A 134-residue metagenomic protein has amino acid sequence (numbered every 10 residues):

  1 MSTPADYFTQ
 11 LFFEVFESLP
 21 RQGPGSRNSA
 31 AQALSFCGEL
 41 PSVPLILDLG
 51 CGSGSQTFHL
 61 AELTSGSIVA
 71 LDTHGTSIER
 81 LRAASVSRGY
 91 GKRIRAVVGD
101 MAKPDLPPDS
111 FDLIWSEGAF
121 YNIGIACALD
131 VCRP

Functional and structural regions predicted by a protein language model:
M1-E14: N-terminal, positively charged/glycine-rich alpha-helical extensions of SAM-dependent methyltransferases
F12-P24: Class I SAM-dependent methyltransferase Rossmann-like catalytic core, especially the SAM/SAH-binding loop
G23-S42: Conserved alpha-helix/loop element of class I SAM-dependent methyltransferases that forms part of the SAM/SAH-binding
L47, S53-K103: Class I SAM-dependent methyltransferase SAM/SAH-binding core
A102-L113: A short acidic, Gly/Pro-enriched loop at the edge of an enzyme's catalytic core that lines a small-molecule cofactor
L113-A126: A short SAM/SAH-binding and catalytic strip from SAM-dependent methyltransferases
C127-P134: A short glycine-rich, Lys/Arg-flanked "PGG" loop and its adjoining helix->strand segment in the class I
